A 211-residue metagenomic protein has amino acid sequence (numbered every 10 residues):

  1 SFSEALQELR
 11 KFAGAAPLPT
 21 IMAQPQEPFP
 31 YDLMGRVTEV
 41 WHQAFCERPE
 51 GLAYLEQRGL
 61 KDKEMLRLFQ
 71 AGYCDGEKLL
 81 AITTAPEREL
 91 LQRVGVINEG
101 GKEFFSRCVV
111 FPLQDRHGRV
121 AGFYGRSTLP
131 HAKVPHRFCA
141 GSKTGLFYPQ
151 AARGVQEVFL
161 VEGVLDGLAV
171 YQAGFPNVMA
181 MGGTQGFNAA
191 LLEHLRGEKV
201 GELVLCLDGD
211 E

Functional and structural regions predicted by a protein language model:
S1-V94, N98, C108, A173 (+1 more regions): Non-catalytic accessory segments of DNA primases and related replication-initiation nucleases
Q7, R67-L68, P130, G182-G183 (+1 more regions): Proline- and acidic/polar-enriched loop/turn elements at helix boundaries
M22-P25, F29-M34, D75-E202: Phosphate-handling DNA/RNA-contact segment within nucleic-acid enzymes
L55, G118, L205: A residue-level signal for conserved active-site and pocket-lining positions in enzyme catalytic cores
L203-E211: Conserved phosphate-handling catalytic cores of large alpha/beta enzymes
